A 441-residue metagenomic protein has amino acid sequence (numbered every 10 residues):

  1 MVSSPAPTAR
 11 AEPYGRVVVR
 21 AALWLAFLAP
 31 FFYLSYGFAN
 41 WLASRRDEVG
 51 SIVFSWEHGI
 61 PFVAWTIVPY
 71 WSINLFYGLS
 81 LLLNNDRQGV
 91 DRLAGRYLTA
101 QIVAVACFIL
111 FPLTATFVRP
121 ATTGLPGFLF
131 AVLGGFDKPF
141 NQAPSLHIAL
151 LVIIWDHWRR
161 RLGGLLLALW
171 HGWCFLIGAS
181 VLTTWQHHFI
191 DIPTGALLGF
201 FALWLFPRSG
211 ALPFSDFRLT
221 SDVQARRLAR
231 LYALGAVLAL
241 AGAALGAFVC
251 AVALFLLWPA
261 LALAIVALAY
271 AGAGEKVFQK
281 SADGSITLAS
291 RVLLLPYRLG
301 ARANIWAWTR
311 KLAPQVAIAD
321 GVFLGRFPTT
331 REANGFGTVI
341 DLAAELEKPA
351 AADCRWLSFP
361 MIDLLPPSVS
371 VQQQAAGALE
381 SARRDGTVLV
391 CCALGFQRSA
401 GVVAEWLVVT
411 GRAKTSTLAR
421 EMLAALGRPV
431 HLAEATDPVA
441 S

Functional and structural regions predicted by a protein language model:
M1-V18, A211-R227: Membrane-interfacial, low-structure loops and terminal tails that flank and connect transmembrane helices in multi-pass
V2-F76, P120, F130, G274-I286: N-terminal transmembrane-helix/juxtamembrane module of multi-pass inner/ER membrane proteins
Y33-L34, Q101-I109, G172-W185, L238-A244: Aromatic-anchored segments of alpha-helical transmembrane domains
A39-H58, L83-H171, I177-G178, L203 (+4 more regions): Membrane-interface loops
W65, L234-L238, G242-A352, L432-S441: Cys-based phosphatase fold recognition centered on the PTP superfamily
P126-L133, R302-V390, L394, E405-S441: Cysteine-based protein phosphatase catalytic domain of the PTP/DSP
P139-Q142, F175-A202: Interfacial helix-loop-helix junctions of multi-pass membrane proteins
I177, A196-P207, P259-Y270: Alpha-helical transmembrane segments and their membrane-interface exit regions
